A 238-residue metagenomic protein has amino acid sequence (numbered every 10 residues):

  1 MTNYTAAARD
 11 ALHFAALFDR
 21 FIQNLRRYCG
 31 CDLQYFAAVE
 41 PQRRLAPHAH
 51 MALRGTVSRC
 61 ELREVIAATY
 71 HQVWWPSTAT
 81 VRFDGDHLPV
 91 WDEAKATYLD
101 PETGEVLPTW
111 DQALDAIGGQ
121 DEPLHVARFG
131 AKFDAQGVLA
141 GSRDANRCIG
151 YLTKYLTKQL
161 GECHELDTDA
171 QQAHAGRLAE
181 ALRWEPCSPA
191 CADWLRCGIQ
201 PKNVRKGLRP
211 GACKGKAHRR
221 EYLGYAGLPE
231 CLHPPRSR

Functional and structural regions predicted by a protein language model:
M1-R43: Signature for HUH/AEP ssDNA processing cores
Y4, Y28, Y35, Y70 (+4 more regions): Sequence-level detector for tyrosine residue identity
L12-R20, E61, V65, R143-R147 (+1 more regions): Generic recognition of stable, solvent-exposed alpha-helical segments in well-folded globular domains
L17-G30, I66-T78, L156: Hydrophobic, Leu/Ile/Phe/Ala-enriched alpha-helical segments that form helix-helix packing faces
D32-E61, V65, L152: Histidine-centered divalent-metal-coordination microenvironment in nucleic-acid enzymes
P41, H48, V73, A175-A179: Short amphipathic alpha-helical patches
A52-D121: Helical (often loop-to-helix) elements that flank the catalytic cores of nucleotide-handling enzymes
T103-R238: Long, low-complexity, charged/polar intrinsically disordered accessory regions
